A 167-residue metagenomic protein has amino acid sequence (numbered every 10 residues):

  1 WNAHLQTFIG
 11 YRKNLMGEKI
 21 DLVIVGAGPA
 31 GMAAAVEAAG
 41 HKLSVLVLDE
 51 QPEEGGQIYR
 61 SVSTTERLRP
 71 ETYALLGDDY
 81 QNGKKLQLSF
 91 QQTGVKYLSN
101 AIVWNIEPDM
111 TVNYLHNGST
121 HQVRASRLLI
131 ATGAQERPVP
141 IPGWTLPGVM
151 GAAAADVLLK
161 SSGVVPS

Functional and structural regions predicted by a protein language model:
W1-V25, N82-P166: FAD-binding core/adjacent interface of flavoenzyme oxidoreductases
I20-Q81, S167: Beta1-alpha1 glycine-rich phosphate/pyrophosphate-binding loop at the start of Rossmann-like nucleotide-binding domains
